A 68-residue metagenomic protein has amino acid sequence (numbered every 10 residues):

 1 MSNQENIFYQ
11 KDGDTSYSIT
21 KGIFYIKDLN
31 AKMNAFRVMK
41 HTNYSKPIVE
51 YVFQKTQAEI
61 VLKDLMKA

Functional and structural regions predicted by a protein language model:
M1-M39, I60: Short N-terminal "domain-start" leader segments that mark the transition from disordered tails or signal peptides into
F8, Y44-V61, L65: A short, exposed loop/beta-hairpin motif centered on an aromatic-Gly-Thr core
